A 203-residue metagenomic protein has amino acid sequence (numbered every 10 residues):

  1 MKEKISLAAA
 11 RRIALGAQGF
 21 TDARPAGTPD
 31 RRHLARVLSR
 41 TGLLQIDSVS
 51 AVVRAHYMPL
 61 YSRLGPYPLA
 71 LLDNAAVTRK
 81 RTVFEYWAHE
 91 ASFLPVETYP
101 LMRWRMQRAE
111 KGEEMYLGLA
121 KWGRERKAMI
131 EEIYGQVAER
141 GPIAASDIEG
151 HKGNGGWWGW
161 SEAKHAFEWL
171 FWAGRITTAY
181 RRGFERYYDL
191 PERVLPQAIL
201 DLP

Functional and structural regions predicted by a protein language model:
M1-P203: Long, low-complexity intrinsically disordered regions
